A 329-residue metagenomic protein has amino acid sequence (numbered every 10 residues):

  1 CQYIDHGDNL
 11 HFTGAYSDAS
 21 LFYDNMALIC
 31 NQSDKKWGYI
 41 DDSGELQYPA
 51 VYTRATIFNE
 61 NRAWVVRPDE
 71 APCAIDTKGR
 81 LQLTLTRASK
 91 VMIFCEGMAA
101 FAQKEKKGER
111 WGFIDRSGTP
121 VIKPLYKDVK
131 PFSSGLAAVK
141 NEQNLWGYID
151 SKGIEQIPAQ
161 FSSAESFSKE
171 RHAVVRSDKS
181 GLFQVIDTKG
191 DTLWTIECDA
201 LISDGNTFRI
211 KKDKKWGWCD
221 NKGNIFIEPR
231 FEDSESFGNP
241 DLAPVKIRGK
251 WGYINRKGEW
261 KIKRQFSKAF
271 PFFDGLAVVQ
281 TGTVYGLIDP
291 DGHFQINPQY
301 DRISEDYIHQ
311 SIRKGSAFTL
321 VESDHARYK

Functional and structural regions predicted by a protein language model:
C1-K329: Residue-level detector of conserved, function-critical positions
